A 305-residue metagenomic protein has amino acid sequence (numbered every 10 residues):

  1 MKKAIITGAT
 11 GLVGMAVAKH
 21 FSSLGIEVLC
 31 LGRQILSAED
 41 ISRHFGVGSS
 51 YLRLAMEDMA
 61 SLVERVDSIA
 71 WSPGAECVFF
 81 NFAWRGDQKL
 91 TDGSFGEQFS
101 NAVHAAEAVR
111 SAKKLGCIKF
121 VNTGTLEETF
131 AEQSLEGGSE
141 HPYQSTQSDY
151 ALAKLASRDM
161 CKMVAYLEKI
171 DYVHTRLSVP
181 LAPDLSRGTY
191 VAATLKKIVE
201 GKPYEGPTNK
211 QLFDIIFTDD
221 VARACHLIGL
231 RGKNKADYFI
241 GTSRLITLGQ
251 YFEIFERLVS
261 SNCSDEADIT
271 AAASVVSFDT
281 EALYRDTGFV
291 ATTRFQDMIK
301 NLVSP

Functional and structural regions predicted by a protein language model:
A4-L24: N-terminal Rossmann NAD(P)H-binding glycine-rich loop of SDR-like oxidoreductase domains
I26-S37: Conserved glycine-rich Rossmann-like NAD(P)H-binding loop of the short-chain dehydrogenase/reductase
I41, K89-G96, A131-L135, S186-R187: Conserved catalytic-core motifs of eukaryotic protein kinase domains, centered on the activation segment
R53-S100: NAD(P)H-binding glycine-rich loop region in Rossmannoid oxidoreductase-like domains and their noncatalytic homologs
V78-N81, R85, A106-D149: Conserved Rossmann-fold NAD(P)-dependent oxidoreductase catalytic core, especially the SDR/UDP-sugar
D149, A153-A156: Active-site helix of classical SDR
D159-F213, T218, F255: NAD(P)-dependent short-chain dehydrogenase/reductase
K202, G206-P305: C-terminal substrate-binding subdomain of Rossmann-fold SDR/epimerase-dehydratase oxidoreductases
